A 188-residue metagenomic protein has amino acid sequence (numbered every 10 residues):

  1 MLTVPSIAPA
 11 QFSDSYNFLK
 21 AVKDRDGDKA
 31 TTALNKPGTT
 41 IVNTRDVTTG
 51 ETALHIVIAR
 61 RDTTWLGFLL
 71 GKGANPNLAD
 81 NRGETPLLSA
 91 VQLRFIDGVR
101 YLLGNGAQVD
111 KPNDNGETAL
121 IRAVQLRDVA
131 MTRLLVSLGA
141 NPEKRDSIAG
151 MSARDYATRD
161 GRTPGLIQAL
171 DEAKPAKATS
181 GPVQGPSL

Functional and structural regions predicted by a protein language model:
P9-K20, L138, I148-M151, D155-L188: Ankyrin-repeat-protein effector appendages
Q11-A53: N-terminal segments that cap or nucleate solenoid repeat domains
D14, T49-G50, G83, G116 (+1 more regions): Start-of-repeat signature of ankyrin repeats
K20-D26, I56-D62, S89-F95, R122-D128 (+1 more regions): Ankyrin repeat A-helix N-terminal signature
G27-N35, D62-L70, F95-L103, D128-V136 (+1 more regions): Ankyrin repeat structural motif
T40-V42, P76, V109, P142: Ankyrin-repeat inter-repeat connecting loop/turn
D46-V47, D80, N113, D146-S147: Ankyrin repeat boundary/linker residues
I58-G67, G71-K72, L78-N105, D110: Alpha-helical adaptor scaffolds
